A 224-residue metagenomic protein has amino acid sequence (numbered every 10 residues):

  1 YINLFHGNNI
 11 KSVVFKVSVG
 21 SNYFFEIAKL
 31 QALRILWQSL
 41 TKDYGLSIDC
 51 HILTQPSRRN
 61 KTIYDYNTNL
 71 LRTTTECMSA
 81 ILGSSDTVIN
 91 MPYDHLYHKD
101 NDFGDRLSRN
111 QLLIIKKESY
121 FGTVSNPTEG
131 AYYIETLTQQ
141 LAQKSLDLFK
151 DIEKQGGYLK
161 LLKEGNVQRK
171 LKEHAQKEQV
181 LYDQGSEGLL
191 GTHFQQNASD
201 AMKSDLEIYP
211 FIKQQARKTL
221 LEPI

Functional and structural regions predicted by a protein language model:
Y1-A80, P92-L112: Helix-rich catalytic cores of soluble enzyme domains
K11-V13, I48-C50, D86, T123 (+1 more regions): Structural beta-strand/beta-sheet cores of well-ordered domains, especially the beta-sheet scaffolds that support
T41, T54, T62, T68 (+7 more regions): Residue-identity detector for threonine
G45-S47, S84-S85, Y120-F121, D183-Q184: Short C-terminal domain-edge/linker segments immediately following a structured domain
S84-H98, F121-T128: Short acidic/histidine-rich active-site segments
R106-I224: Catalytic-core signal marking the mid-to-C-terminal active-site face
